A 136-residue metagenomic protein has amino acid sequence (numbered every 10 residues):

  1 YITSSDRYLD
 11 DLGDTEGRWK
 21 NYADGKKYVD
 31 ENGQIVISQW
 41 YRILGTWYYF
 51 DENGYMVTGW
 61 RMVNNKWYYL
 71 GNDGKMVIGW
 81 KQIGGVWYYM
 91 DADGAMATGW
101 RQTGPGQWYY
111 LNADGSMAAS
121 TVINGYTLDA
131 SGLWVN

Functional and structural regions predicted by a protein language model:
Y1-N136: Extracellular adhesion/carbohydrate-binding repeat motifs centered on closely spaced tryptophans
